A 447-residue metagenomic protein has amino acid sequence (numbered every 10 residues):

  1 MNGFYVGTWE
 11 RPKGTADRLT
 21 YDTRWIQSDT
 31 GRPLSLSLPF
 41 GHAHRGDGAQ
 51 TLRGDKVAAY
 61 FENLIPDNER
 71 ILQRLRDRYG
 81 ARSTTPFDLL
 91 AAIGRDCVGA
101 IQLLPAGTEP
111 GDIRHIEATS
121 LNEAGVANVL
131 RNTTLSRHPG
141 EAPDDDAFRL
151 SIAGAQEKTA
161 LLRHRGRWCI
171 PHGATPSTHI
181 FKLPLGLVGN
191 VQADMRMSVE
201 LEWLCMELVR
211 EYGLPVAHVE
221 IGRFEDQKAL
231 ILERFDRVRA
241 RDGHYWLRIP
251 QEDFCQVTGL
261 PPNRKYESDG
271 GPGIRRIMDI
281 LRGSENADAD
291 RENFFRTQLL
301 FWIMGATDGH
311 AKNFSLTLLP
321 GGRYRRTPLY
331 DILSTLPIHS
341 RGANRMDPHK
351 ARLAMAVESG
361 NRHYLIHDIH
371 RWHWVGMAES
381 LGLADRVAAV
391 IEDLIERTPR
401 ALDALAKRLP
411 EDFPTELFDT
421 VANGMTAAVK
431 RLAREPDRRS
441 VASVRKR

Functional and structural regions predicted by a protein language model:
M1-R447: Phosphate/dinucleotide-binding and metal-coordinating scaffold of catalytic cores in nucleotide-dependent enzymes
